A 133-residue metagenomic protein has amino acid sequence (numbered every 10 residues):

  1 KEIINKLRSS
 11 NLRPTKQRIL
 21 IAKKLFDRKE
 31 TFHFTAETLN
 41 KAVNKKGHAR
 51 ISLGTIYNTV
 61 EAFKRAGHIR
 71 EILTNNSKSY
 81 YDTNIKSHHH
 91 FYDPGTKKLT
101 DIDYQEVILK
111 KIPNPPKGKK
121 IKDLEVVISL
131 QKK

Functional and structural regions predicted by a protein language model:
K1-A22: Short alpha-helical segments that sit at the start of domains
L7, V43-K46, F63: Hydrophobic alpha-helix position signal
L12, D27-T31, K46-G47: Short helix-capping/hinge SLiMs at alpha-helix to coil transitions
L20-K23, T38, T55-N58: Amphipathic alpha-helical interaction segments
T35-H48: DNA-recognition alpha helix
I56-A66: Basic amphipathic alpha-helical segments that dock to polyanions
A66-K133: Non-DNA-binding regulatory cores of transcription-related proteins, predominantly C-terminal effector-binding
